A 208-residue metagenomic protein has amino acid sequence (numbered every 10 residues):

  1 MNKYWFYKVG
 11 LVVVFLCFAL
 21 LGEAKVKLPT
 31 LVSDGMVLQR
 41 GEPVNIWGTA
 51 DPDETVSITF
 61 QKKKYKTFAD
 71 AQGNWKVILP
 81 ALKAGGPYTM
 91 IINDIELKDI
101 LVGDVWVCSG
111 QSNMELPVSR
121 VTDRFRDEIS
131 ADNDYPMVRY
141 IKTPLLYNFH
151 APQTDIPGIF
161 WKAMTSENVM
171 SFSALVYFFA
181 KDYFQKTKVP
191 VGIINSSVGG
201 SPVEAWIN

Functional and structural regions predicted by a protein language model:
M1-L11: Bacterial N-terminal signal peptides that target proteins for export
K25-N208: Cell-envelope and extracellular/periplasmic
